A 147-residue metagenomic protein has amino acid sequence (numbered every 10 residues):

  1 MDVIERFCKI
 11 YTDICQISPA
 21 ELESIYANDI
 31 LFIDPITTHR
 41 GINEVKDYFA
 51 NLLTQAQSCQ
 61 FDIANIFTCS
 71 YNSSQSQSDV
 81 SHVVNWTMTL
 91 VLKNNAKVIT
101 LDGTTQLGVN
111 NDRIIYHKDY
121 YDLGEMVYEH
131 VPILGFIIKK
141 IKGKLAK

Functional and structural regions predicted by a protein language model:
M1-D2, K147: Basic/polar N-terminal segments that are highly enriched at the extreme N-terminus, encompassing both cleavable
D2-E5, R40-E44, F136: Generic recognition of short, well-ordered alpha-helical interface segments
V3-I4, D34, T89: A short, structure-level motif marking secondary-structure boundaries and short turns
I4, N28, K97-V98: Short hydrophobic/aromatic segments of transmembrane alpha-helices and their interfaces
I4-I25: Short acidic-aromatic low-complexity motifs
A20, S24-S74, V80-H82: A solvent-exposed, acidic/Ser-Thr-rich amphipathic alpha-helical stretch
Q55-Q60, T68-K147: A beta-strand edge to alpha-helix "cap/lid" segment located at domain peripheries
